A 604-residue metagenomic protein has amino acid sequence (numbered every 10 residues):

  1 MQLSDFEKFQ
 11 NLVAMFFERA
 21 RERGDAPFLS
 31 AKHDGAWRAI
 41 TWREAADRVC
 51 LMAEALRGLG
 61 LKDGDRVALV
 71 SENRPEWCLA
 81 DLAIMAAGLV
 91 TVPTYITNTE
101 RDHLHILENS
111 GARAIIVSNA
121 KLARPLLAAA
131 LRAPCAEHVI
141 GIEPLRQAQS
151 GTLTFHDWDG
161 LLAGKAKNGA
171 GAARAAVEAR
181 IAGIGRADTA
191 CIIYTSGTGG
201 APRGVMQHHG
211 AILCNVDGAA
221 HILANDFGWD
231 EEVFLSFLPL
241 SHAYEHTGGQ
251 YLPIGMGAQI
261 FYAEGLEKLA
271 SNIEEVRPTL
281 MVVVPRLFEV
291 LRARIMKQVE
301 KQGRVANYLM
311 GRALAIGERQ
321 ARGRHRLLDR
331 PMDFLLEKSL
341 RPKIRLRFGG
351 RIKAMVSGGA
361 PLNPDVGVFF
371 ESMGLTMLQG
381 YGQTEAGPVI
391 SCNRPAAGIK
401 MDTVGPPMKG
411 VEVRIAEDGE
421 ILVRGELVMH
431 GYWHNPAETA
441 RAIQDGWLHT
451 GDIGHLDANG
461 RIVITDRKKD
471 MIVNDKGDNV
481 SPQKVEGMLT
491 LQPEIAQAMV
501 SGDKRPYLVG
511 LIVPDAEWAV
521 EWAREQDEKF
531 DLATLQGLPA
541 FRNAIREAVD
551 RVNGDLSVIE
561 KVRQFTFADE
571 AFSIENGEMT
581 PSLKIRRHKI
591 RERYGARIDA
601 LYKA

Functional and structural regions predicted by a protein language model:
K8, F28-L82, T99-L104, D157-L162 (+1 more regions): Conserved AMP-binding/adenylate-forming core of the ANL superfamily
G24-P27, K167-Y194, A201, F227-V233: Conserved pre-ATP/AMP-binding loop-to-beta segment of ANL
A39-R43, A190-V216: Conserved AMP-binding A3 loop
E54, L59, A86-G164, A544-E547 (+1 more regions): Structural core segment of the AMP-binding/adenylate-forming
A123-R186, I295-K343: ANL superfamily adenylate-forming
L213-V233, L240-R341: Conserved AMP-binding/adenylation subdomain of ANL enzymes
P406-N474, L491: Conserved ATP-binding/catalytic segment of the ANL
I472, Q497-V500, R546-A604: Conserved C-terminal "lid"/linker of ANL adenylate-forming enzymes
